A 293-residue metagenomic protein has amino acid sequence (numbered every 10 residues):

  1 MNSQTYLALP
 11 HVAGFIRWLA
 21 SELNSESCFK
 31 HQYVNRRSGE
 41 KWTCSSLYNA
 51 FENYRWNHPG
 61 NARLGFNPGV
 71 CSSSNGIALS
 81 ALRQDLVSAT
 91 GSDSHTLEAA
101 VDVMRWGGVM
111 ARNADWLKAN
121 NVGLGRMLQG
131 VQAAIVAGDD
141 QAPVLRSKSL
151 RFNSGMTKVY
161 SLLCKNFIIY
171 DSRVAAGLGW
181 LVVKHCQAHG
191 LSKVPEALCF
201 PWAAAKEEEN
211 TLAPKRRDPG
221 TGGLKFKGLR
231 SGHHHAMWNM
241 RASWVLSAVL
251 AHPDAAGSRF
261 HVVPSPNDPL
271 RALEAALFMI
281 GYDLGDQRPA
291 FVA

Functional and structural regions predicted by a protein language model:
M1-Y54, S172-G177, L181, H185-A293: C-terminal accessory module of base-excision DNA glycosylases/AP lyases that mediates lesion recognition and DNA
F29, N35-K41, S45-L145: Long, highly charged, low-complexity intrinsically disordered interaction regions that mediate electrostatic DNA/RNA
A99-D102, T157-K158, A272-E274, F278: Pre-recognition alpha-helix immediately N-terminal to the DNA-recognition helix within helix-turn-helix or winged-helix
V103-N113, V159-N166, L178-L181, V249 (+2 more regions): Generic structural signal for hydrophobic core residues of well-folded globular domains
R126-I135, F152-G155, Y170-R173: Compositionally biased linear targeting/interaction segments
A137-D139, K165-I169, K184: Secondary-structure boundary elements
D140-C164: Helix-hairpin-helix
